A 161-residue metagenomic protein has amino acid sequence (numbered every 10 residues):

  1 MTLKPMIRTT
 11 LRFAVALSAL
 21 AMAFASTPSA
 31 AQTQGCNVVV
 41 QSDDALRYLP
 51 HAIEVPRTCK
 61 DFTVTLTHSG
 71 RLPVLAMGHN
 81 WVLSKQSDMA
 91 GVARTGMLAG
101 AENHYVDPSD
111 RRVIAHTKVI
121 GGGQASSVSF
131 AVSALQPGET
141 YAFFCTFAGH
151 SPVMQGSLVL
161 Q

Functional and structural regions predicted by a protein language model:
T2-A16: Bacterial N-terminal signal peptides that target proteins for export
L20-S29: C-terminal segment of classical bacterial N-terminal signal peptides
Q32-D43, S84-V106, A148-Q161: Extracytoplasmic/periplasmic copper-protein system
Q34-D61: N-terminal edge beta-strand
L46-P50, L72-A76, A90-V92: Short, solvent-exposed loop/turn elements at domain surfaces
A52-A76, W81-L83, S127-Q136, T140-Y141 (+1 more regions): Beta-strand cores of secreted/periplasmic/IMS beta-sandwich domains, seen most often in copper-related folds
N103-A115: Short beta-strand and strand-turn-strand segments in soluble, beta-rich domains
A115-Q161: Extracellular/periplasmic metallocenter environments
